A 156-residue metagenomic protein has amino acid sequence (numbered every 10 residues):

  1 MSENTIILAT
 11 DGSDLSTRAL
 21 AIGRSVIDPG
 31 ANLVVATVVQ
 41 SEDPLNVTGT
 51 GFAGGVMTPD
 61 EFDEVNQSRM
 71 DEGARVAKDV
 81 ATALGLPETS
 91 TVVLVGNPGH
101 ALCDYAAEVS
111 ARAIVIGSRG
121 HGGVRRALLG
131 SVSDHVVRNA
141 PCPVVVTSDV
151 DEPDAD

Functional and structural regions predicted by a protein language model:
M1-S2, L15, R75, D79-I114 (+1 more regions): Structural beta-alpha unit
S2-P59: Small/aliphatic-rich secondary-structure junction motif
E3-T5, A113-H135, D149, P153-D156: Glycine-rich, Arg-bearing micro-motifs that act as flexible, cationic patches
A19, L45-G49, C103-D104, A127-L128 (+1 more regions): Short, well-ordered secondary-structure micro-motifs
S25, A107-E108, R138: Solvent-exposed polar/charged
V34-A36, S90-L94, V145: General small-molecule cofactor/ligand-binding pocket signal
G55-E72: A short acidic, glycine-rich active-site loop that binds or catalyzes chemistry on phosphate/adenosine moieties
